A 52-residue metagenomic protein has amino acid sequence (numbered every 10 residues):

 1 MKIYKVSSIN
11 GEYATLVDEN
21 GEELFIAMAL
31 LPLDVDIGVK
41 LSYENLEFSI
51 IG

Functional and structural regions predicted by a protein language model:
M1-I9: Structural detector for short beta-strands of small beta-barrel domains
E12-T15: Short aromatic-glycine-enriched beta-strand elements
E22-L33: Beta-strand/loop nucleic-acid-binding surfaces
L46-G52: Short, Lys/Arg- and Gly-enriched loop/turn segments at beta-strand edges
